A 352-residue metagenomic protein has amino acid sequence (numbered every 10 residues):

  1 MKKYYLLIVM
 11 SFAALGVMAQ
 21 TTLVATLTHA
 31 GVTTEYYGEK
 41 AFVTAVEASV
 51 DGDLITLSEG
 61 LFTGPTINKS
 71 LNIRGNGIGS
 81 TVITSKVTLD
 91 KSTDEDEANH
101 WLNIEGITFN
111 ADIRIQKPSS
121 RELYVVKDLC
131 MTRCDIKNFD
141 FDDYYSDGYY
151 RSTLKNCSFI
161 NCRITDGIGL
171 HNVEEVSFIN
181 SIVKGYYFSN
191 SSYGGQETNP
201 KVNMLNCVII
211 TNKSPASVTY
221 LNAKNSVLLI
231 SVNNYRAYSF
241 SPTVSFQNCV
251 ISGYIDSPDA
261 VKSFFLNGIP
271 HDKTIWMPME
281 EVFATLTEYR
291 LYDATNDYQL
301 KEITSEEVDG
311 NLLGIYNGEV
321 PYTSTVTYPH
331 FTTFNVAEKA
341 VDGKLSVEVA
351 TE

Functional and structural regions predicted by a protein language model:
M1-L23: Bacterial Sec-dependent N-terminal signal peptides
Q20, L71-K117: Right-handed parallel beta-helix/beta-spiral solenoid domain characteristic of secreted/periplasmic
A25-L61: Acidic Gly/Asp/Thr-rich repetitive segments characteristic of extracellular carbohydrate-active and adhesion proteins
G52-L54, E59, G64, S70-N72 (+18 more regions): Detector for repetitive beta-architecture
G60-L61, G77-S80, I251-P258, E288 (+1 more regions): Acidic glycine-/aspartate-rich tracts in secreted/extracellular proteins
I113-K117, R151, N161-L291: Predominantly extracellular beta-rich ligand-binding scaffolds that present long acidic/polar faces for carbohydrate
L266-T325: C-terminal accessory segments
V308-L345, A350-E352: Short, compositionally biased P/S/T/A/G/V-rich stretches that sit at domain boundaries
